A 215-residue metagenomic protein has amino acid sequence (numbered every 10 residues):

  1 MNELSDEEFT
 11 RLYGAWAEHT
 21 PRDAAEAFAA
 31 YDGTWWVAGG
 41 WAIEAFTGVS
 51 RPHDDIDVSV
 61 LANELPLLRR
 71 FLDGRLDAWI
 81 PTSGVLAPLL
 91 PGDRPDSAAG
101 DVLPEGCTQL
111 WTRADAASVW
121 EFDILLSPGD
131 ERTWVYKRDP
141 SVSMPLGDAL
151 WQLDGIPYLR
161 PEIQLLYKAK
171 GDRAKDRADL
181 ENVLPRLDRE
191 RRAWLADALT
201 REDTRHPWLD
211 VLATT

Functional and structural regions predicted by a protein language model:
M1-T215: Compositionally biased terminal segments of proteins
